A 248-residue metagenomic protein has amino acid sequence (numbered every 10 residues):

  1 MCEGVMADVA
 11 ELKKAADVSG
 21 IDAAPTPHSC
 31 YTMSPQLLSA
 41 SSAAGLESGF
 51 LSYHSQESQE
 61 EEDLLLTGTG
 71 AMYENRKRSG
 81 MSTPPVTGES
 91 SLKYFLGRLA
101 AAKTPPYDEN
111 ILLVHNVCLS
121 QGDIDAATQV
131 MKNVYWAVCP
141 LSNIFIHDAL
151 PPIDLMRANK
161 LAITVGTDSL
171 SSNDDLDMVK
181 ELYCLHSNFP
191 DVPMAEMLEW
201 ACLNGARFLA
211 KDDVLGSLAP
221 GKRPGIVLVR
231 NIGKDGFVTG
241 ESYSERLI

Functional and structural regions predicted by a protein language model:
G4-Y135, H147-I163, D213: Histidine/acidic residue-rich metal-binding segments in metalloenzymes
S29, H54-S55, L141-S142, D168-S169: Active-site metal-binding loops of divalent metal-dependent hydrolases
S58-E60, N143-F145, S171-N173: Short gly/pro/ser/thr-enriched loop/turn and capping motifs at secondary-structure boundaries
V114-N116, V138-L141, V165-D168, S172-N173: Thr-Gly-centered strand-to-loop micro-motif
A149-N231: His/Asp/Glu-enriched, well-ordered alpha-helical/loop segment that forms or immediately abuts the divalent-metal
G233-T239: Short, Lys/Arg- and Gly-enriched loop/turn segments at beta-strand edges
S244-I248: Short peripheral tails and domain-boundary helices/loops at the edges of structured domains
